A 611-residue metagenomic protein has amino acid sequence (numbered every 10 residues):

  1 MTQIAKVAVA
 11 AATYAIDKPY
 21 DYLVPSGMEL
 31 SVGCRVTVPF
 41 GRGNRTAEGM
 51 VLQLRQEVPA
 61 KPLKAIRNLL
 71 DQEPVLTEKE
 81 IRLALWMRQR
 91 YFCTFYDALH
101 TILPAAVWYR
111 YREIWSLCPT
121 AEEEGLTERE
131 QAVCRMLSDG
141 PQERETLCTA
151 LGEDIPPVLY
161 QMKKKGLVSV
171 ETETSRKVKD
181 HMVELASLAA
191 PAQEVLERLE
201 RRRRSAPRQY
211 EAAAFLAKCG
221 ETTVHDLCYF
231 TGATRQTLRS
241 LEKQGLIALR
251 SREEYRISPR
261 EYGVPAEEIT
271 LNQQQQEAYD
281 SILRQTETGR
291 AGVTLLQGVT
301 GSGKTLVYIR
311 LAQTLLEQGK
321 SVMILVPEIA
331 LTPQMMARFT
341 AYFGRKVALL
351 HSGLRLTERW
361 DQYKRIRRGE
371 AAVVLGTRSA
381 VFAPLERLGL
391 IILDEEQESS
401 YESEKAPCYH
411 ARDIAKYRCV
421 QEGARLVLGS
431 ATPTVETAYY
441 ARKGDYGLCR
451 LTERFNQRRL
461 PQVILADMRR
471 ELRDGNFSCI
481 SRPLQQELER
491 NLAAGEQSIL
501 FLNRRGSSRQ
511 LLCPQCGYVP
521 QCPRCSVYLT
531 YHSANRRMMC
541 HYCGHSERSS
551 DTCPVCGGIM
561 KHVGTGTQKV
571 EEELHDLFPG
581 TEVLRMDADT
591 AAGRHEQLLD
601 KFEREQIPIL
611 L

Functional and structural regions predicted by a protein language model:
M1-S430, R442-R458: Accessory, non-ATPase domains that flank or precede helicase/AAA+ motor cores in DNA-metabolism machines
R144, K561-R604: P-loop/Walker A nucleotide phosphate-binding surfaces of NTP-dependent enzymes
S321, R425, Q497, T552 (+1 more regions): Residues at the starts of beta-strands that form the adenosine-phosphate
M323, F343-L354, P523-R524, T530 (+1 more regions): Conserved RecA-like helicase motor-core motifs
R355-I366, T590-L610: Conserved helicase ATPase core of P-loop NTP-dependent helicases/translocases
R418, V427, E436-P514: Conserved interdomain linker/interface between the two RecA-like ATPase lobes of SF2 helicase motors
A493-D576: Cys/His-rich short segments
